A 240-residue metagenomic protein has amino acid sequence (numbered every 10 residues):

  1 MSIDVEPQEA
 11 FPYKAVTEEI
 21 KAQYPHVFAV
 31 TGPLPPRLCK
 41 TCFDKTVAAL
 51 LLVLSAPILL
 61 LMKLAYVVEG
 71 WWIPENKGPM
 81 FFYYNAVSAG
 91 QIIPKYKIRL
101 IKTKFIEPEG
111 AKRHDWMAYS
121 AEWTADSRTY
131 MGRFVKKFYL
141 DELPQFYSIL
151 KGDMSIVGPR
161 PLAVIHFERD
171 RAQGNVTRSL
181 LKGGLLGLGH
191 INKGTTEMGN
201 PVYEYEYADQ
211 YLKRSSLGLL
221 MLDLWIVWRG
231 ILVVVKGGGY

Functional and structural regions predicted by a protein language model:
M1-H26, P144-Y240: Hydrophobic structural segments characteristic of membrane proteins
H26-L38, W123-D126: Juxtamembrane loop-helix boundary motifs flanking transmembrane segments in multi-pass membrane proteins
T31-F105, L220-Y240: A hydrophobic, helix-centered structural microdomain
T46, R128-M131: Residue-level signal for cytosolic alpha-helical hairpin/rod architecture
G78-D126, L186-D209: Short, glycine-rich, amphipathic interfacial segments at transmembrane boundaries or analogous
M131-K137, L212-S215: Short, well-ordered beta-strand elements within core beta-sheets of diverse protein domains
V135-F146: Short acidic-aromatic low-complexity motifs
